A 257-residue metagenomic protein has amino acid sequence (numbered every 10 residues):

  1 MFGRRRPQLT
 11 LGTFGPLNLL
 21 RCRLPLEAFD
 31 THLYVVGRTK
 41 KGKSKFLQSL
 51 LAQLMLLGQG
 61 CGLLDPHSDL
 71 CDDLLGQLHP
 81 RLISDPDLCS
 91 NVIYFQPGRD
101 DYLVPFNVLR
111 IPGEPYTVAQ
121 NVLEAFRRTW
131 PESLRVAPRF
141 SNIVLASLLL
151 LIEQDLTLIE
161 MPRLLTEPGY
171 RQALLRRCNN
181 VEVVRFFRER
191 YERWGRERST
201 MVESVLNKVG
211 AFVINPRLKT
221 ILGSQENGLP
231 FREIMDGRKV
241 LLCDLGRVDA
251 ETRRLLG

Functional and structural regions predicted by a protein language model:
F2, P7-Q8, T13-L17, V36-T39 (+1 more regions): P-loop NTPase motor domains
L19, D30: Short coil/loop residues immediately preceding or within conserved phosphate-binding loops of NTP-utilizing enzyme
L33: Walker A (P-loop) phosphate-binding motif
